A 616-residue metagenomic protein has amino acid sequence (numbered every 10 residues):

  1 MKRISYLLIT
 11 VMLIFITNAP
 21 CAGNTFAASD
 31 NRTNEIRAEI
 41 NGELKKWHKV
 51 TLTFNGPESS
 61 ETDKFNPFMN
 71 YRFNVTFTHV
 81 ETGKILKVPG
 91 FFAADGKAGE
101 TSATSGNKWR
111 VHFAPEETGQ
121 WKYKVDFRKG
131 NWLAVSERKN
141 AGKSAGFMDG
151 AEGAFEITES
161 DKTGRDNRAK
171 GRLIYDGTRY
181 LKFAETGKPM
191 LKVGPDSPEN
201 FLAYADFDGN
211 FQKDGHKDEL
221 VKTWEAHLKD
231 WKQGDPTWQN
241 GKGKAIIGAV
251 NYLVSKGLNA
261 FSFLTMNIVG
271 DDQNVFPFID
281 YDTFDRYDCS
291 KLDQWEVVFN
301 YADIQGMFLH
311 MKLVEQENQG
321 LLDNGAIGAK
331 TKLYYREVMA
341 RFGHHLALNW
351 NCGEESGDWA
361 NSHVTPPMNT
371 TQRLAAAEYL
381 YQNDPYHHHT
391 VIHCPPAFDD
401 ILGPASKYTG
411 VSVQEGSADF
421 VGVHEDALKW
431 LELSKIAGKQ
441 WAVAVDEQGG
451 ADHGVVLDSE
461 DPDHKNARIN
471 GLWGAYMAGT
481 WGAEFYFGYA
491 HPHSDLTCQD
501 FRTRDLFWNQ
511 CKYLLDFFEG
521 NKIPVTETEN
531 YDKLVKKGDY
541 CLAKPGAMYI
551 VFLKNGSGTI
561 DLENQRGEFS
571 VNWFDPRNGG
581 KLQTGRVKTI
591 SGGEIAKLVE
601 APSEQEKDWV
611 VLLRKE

Functional and structural regions predicted by a protein language model:
M1-L8: Bacterial N-terminal signal peptides that target proteins for export
L8-N18: Bacterial N-terminal signal peptides
A28-E81, A94, D149-S160, G538-L542: Non-catalytic, glycine-rich low-complexity segments
T51, E61-M69, F73, L86-I157: Ligand-binding face of N-terminal immunoglobulin V-set domains in extracellular IgSF glycoproteins
S59-E61, Q440-V443, G450-G454, H464-R586 (+1 more regions): Aromatic- and carboxylate-lined catalytic core of secreted/periplasmic carbohydrate-active enzymes
R72, G130-W132, G142, G146 (+3 more regions): Active-site mouth of glycoside hydrolases
R110-F113, I560, G593-P602: Exposed aromatic-hydrophobic patches
L333, E354-R502: Extracellular glycoside hydrolase catalytic/binding regions
